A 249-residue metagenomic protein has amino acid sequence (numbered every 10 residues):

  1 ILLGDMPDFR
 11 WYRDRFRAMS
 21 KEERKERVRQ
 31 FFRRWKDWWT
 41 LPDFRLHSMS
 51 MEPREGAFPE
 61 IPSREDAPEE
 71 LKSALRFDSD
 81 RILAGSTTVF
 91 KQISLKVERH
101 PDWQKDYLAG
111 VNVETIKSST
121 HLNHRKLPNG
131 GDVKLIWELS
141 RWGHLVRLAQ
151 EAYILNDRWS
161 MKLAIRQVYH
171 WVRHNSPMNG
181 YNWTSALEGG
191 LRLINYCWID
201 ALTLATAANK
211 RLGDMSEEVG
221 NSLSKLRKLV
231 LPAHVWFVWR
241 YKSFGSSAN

Functional and structural regions predicted by a protein language model:
I1-G56: Membrane-proximal basic amphipathic "stem/tether" segments
L2, E65, E69-K72, G190-C197: Hydrophobic, aliphatic-enriched repeat segments that assemble into extended interaction scaffolds in large eukaryotic
L2, F9-Y12, L75, K96 (+3 more regions): Preference for short coil/turn "hinge" residues that link or interrupt alpha-helices
G4, F77-S79, A248: Intrinsic-disorder/low-complexity regions
M6, A18, E22-K25, I61 (+3 more regions): Generic detection of long, well-ordered alpha-helical segments
M19, E23, W35, W39-P42 (+3 more regions): Short secondary-structure junctions and interdomain/linker hinges
R33-L127, K134-E138: Extended, charge-enriched "interface" segments that sit outside catalytic cores
V113-K117, K126, D132-N249: Aromatic-lined, polymer-binding surfaces characteristic of secreted/periplasmic polysaccharide-degrading enzymes
